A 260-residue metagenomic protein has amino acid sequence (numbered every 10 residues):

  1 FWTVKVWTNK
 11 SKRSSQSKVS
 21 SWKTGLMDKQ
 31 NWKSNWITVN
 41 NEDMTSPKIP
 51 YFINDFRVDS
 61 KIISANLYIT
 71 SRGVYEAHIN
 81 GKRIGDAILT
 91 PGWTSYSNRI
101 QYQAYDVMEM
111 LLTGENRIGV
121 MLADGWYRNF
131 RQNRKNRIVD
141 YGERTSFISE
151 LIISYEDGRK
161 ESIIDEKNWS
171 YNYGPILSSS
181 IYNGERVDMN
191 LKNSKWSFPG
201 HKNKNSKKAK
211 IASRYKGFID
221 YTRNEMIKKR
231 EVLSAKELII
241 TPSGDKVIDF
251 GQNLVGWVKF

Functional and structural regions predicted by a protein language model:
F1-T3, T8-K10, S21-D28, E42 (+2 more regions): Accessory beta-strand-rich segments of carbohydrate-active enzymes
S11-Q16: Short, exposed coil/turn segments at beta-strand boundaries within extracellular/luminal domains
W22-K33, F198-E225: Predominantly extracellular/luminal regions of secreted and cell-surface proteins, especially disulfide-bonded
N35-D43: Short, solvent-exposed loop/edge segments of extracellular or virion-exposed proteins
M44-I49, A209-F250: Edge strands and adjacent loops of beta-rich recognition modules
K61, G114, T241-G244, G251-N253: Tight coil/turn sites that cap or link beta-strands
S178-N203, K207, A212: CBM-like, beta-strand-rich accessory domains located in the C-terminal region of large, secreted polysaccharide-active
